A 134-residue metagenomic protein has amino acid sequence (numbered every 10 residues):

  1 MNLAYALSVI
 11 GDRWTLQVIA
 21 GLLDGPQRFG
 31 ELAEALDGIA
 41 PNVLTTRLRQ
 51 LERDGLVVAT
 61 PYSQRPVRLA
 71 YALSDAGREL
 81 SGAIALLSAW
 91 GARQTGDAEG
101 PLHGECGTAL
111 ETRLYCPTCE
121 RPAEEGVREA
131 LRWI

Functional and structural regions predicted by a protein language model:
N2-I39: N-terminal helix-turn-helix DNA-binding core of bacterial DNA-binding proteins
L7-V9, L48, A72: Basic, helix-initiating cap at the start of DNA-binding domains
G11, S63-L86: Basic, amphipathic "hinge/linker" alpha-helix immediately C-terminal to the N-terminal HTH DNA-binding motif
L16, D54, A83-T95: Alpha-helical linker/hinge and terminal dimerization helices associated with HTH transcriptional regulators
Q27-L32, L80-W90, E99-P101: Extended, folded domain segments that form the structural surfaces/walls around functional sites
F29-Y62, P66: Canonical helix-turn-helix DNA-binding module
A89-I134: C-terminal regulatory/oligomerization modules of transcriptional regulators
